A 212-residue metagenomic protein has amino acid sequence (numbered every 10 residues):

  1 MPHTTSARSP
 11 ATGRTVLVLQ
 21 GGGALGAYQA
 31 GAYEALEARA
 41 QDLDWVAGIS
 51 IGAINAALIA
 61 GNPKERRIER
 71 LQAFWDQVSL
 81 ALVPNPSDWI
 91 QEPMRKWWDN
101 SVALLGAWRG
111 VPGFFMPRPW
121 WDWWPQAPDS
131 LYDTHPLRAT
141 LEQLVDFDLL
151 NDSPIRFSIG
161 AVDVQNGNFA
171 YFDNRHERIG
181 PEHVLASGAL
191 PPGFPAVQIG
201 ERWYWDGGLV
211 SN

Functional and structural regions predicted by a protein language model:
M1-G13: Extreme N-terminal leader/targeting segments of oxidoreductases
T5-R8, L36-E37, D148, G193-F194: Short, flexible, glycine/charge-rich loop motifs used to bind or transfer phosphoryl groups or to couple energy/partner
A7-R8, P112-G113, I155-R156: Short, flexible segments with low predicted structural confidence
A11-V18, G23-D129, H135, L141 (+2 more regions): Patatin-like phospholipase
W120-N212: Active-site gating loop/helix substructures
